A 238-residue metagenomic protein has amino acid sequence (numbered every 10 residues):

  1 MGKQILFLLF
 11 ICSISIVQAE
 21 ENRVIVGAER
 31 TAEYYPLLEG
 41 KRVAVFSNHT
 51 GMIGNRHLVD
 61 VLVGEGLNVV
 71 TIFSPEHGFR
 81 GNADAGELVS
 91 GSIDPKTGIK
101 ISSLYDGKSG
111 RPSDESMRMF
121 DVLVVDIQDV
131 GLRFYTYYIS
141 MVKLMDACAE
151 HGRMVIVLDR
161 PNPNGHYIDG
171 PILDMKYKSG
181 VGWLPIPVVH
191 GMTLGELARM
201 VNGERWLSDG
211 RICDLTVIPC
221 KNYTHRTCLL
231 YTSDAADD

Functional and structural regions predicted by a protein language model:
M1-E21: Bacterial Sec-dependent N-terminal signal peptides
V70-E76: Short internal beta-strands
H77-K96: N-terminal beta-loop-helix "entrance" segment that forms/cooperates in small-molecule cofactor or anionic ligand
G81-A85, I156-K178: Glycine-rich, charge-decorated loop segments at or immediately adjacent to ligand/cofactor-binding or catalytic sites
S90-M119, L132: Glycine-rich oxoanion-binding loops at beta->alpha junctions
D129-I139: Glycine/threonine-rich flexible loop motifs
M175-L194: Acidic, His- and aromatic-enriched active-site or binding-groove loops in soluble protein domains that engage sugars
Y231-D238: Conserved small/polar residues in nucleotide/adenosyl-binding loops
